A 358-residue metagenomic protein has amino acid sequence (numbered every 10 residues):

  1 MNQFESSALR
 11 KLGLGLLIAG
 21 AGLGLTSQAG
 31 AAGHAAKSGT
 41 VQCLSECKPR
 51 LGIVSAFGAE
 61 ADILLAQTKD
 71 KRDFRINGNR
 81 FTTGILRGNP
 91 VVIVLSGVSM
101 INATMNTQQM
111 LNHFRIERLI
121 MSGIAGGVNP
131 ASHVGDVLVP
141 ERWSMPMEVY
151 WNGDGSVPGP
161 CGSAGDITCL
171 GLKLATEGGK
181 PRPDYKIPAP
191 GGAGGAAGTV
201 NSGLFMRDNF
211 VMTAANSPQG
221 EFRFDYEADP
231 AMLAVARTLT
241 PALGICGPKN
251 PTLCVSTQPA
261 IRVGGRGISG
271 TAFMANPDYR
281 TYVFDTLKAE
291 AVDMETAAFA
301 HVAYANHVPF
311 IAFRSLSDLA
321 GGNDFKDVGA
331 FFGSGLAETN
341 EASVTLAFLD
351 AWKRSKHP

Functional and structural regions predicted by a protein language model:
N2-G15: Bacterial N-terminal signal peptides that target proteins for export
K11-L12, A29, S315: Hydrophobic alpha-helical segments, especially transmembrane helices and their immediate juxtamembrane helical caps
G13-G24: Bacterial N-terminal signal peptides
L14-L16, G30, P358: Long, low-complexity, intrinsically disordered N-terminal extensions of eukaryotic proteins, enriched
T26-A32: Boundary at the C-terminal end of the N-terminal hydrophobic targeting segment
G33-L51, R75-P358: Glycine-rich phosphate- or other oxyanion-binding loops that anchor nucleotides, phosphorylated ligands
G52-G58, L64: Mature N-terminal segment immediately following signal peptide/propeptide cleavage in secreted/periplasmic
Q67-K71: Short Gly/aromatic-enriched secondary-structure transition segments
